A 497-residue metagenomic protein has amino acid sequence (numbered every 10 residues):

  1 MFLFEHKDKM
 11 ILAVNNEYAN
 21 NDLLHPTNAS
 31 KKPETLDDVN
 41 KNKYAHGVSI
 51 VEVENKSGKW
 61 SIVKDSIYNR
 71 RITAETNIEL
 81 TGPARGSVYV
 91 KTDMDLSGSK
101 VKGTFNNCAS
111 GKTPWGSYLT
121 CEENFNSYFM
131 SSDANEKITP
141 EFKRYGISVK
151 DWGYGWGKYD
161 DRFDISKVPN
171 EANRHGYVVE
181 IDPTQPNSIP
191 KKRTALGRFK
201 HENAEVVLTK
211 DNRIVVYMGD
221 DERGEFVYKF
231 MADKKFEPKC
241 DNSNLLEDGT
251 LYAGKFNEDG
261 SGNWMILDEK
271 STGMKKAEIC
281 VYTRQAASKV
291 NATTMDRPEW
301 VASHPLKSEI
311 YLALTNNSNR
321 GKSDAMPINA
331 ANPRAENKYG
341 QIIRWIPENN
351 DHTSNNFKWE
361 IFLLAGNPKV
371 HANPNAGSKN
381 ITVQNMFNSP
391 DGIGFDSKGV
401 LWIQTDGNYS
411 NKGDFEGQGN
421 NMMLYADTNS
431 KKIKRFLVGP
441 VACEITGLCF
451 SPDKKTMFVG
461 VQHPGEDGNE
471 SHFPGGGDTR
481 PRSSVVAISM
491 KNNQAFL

Functional and structural regions predicted by a protein language model:
M1-L497: Conserved small-residue
